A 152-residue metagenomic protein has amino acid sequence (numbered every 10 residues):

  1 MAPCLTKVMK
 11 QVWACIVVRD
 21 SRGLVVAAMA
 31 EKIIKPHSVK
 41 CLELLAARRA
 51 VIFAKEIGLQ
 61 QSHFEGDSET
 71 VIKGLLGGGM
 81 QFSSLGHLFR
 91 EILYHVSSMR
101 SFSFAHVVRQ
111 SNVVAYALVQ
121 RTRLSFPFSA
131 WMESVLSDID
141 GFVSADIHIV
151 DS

Functional and structural regions predicted by a protein language model:
M1-S152: Primary recognition of RNase H-like, Mg2+-dependent phosphodiesterase/nuclease domains
